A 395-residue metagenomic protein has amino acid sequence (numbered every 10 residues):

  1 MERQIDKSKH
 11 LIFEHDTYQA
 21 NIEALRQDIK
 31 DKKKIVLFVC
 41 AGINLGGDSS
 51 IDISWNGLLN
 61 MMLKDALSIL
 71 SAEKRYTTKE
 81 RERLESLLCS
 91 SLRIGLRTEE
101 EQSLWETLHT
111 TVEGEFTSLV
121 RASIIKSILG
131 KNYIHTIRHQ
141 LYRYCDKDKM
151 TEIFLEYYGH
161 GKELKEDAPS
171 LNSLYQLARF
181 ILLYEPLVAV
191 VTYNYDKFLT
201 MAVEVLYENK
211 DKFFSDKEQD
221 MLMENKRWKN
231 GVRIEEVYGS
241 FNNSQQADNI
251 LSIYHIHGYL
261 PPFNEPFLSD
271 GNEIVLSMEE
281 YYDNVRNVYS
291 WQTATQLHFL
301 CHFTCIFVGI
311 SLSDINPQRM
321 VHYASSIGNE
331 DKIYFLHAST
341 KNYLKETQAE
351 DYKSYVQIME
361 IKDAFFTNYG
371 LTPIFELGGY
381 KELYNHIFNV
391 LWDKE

Functional and structural regions predicted by a protein language model:
M1-G47, D52-F116, V120-I125, L129 (+6 more regions): SIR2/sirtuin-family catalytic core signature
K9-T17, K162-S170, E280-V288, D351-Y352: Short, flexible loop segments at the rims of nucleotide/cofactor-binding pockets, characterized by
F13-E14, Q19-I35, I43-D52, R143-D211 (+1 more regions): Metabolite-binding pocket within alpha/beta catalytic cores that recognizes anionic/polar moieties
C40, L177, N194, I256 (+1 more regions): A residue-level signal for conserved active-site and pocket-lining positions in enzyme catalytic cores
F116-M150: A contiguous, low-structure linker/loop signature
R143, K149-E166, K210-L300: Active-site gating loop/helix substructures
Y195-F198, G258-P262, S311-S313: Short acidic/polar capping segments at secondary-structure boundaries
T200-E204, F263-E273, P317-V321: A short secondary-structure junction signal
